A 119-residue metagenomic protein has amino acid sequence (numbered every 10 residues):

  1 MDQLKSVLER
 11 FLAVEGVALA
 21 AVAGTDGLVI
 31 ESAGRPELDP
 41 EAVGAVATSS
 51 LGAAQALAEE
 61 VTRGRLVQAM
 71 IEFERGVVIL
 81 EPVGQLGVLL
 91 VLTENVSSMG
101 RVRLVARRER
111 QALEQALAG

Functional and structural regions predicted by a protein language model:
M1-L19, D26-G119: Acidic, low-complexity cytosolic segments
